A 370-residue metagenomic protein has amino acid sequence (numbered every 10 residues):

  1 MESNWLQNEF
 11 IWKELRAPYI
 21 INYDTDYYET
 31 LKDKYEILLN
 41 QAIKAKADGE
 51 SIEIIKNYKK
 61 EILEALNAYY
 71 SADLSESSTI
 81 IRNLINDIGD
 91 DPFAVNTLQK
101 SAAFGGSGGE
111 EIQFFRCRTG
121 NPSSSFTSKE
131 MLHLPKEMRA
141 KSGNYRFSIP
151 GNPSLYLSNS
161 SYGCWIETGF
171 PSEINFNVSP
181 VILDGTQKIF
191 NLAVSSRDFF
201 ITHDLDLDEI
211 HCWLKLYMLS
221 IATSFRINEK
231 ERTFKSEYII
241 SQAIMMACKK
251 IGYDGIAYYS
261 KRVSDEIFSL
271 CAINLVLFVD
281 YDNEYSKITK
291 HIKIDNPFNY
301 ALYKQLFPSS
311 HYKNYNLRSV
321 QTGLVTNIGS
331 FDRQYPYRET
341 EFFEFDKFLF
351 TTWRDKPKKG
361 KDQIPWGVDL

Functional and structural regions predicted by a protein language model:
M1-E111, R116-N121, T127-M138, P171 (+1 more regions): Active-site and NAD+-binding cores of ADP-ribose-processing enzymes
S125-L155: Glycine-rich loop/turn
G143-Y145, G169, N274: Glycine-centered flexibility motif
P150-S158, K230, F234: Short, charged/polar micro-motifs that form catalytic or ligand-binding hotspots
N159-S160, K261: Fold-independent oxyanion-binding glycine-rich loops and adjacent beta-strand/coil segments at enzyme active sites
S161-S172: Short active-site loop/helix that positions an aromatic residue
